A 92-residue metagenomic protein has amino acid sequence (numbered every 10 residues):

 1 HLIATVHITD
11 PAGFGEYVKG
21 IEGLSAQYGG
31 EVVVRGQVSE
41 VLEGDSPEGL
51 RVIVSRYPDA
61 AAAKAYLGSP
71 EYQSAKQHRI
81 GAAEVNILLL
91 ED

Functional and structural regions predicted by a protein language model:
H1-G68, Y72, E91-D92: Short S/T/G/P-rich N-terminal loop/turn motif that feeds into the first structured element of a domain
E71-L88: Short arginine-rich
